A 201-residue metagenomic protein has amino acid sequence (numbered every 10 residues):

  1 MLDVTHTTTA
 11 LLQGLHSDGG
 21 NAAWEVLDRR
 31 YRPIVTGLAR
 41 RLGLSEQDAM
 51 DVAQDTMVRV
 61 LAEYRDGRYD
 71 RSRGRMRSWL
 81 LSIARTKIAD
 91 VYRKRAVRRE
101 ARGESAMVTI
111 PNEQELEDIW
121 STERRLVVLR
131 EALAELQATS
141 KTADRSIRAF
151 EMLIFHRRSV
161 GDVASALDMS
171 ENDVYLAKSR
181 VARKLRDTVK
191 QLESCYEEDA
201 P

Functional and structural regions predicted by a protein language model:
T5-L12, D28, T36, E46-D66 (+2 more regions): Conserved RNAP core-binding helix
H16-S17, R41-L44, D55-R73, K94-A96: Sigma70-family region 2
S17-G37: A short, charge-rich alpha-helical start-of-domain segment used by transcription regulators
D28, E135-D162: Short amphipathic alpha helix immediately N-terminal
D51-V58, G74-T86: Structural recognition of an alpha-helix C-terminal capping motif at a helix-to-coil junction
Y64-S82, E100, E171, L176: Short, aromatic/basic-enriched loop-to-helix "N-cap" motif that marks the start of an alpha-helix at regulatory
A89, V160-Q191: DNA-recognition helix of helix-turn-helix
V91-E113, S194-A200: Short, basic/polar amphipathic helix motif occurring as a linker/hinge flanking DNA-binding modules in transcription
